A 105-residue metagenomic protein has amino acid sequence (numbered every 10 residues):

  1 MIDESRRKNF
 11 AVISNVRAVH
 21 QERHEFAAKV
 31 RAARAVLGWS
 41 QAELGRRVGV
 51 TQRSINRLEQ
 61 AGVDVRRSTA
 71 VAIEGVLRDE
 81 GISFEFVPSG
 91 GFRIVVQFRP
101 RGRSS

Functional and structural regions predicted by a protein language model:
M1-H24, D79-S105: N-terminal flexible/basic segments that precede or flank functional cores
A28-E43, R99-S104: Short basic helix-loop element that most often maps to the first helix and adjoining turn of HTH DNA-binding modules
A32, R46, R57, G75: DNA-binding alpha-helical recognition surfaces that contact promoter or target DNA
G38, G62-V76: Short, basic-rich loop-to-helix N-cap that marks the start of a DNA-contacting helix
W39, V50, I82: Short glycine/serine/threonine/alanine-rich loop segments
E43, V50, S54, A72: Residues in the helix-turn-helix
G49-V65: Recognition helix of helix-turn-helix/homeodomain-like DNA-binding domains that insert into the DNA major groove
